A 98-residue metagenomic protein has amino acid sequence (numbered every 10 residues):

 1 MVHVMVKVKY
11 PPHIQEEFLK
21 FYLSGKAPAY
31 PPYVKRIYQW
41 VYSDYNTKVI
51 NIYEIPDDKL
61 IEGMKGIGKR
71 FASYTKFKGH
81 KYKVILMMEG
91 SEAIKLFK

Functional and structural regions predicted by a protein language model:
M1-K65, I85-K98: Short S/T/G/P-rich N-terminal loop/turn motif that feeds into the first structured element of a domain
A27, K69-S73: Short, intrinsically disordered, mixed-charge
A72-M88: Conserved short beta-strand edge segments in small beta-sheet-based binding/regulatory domains
